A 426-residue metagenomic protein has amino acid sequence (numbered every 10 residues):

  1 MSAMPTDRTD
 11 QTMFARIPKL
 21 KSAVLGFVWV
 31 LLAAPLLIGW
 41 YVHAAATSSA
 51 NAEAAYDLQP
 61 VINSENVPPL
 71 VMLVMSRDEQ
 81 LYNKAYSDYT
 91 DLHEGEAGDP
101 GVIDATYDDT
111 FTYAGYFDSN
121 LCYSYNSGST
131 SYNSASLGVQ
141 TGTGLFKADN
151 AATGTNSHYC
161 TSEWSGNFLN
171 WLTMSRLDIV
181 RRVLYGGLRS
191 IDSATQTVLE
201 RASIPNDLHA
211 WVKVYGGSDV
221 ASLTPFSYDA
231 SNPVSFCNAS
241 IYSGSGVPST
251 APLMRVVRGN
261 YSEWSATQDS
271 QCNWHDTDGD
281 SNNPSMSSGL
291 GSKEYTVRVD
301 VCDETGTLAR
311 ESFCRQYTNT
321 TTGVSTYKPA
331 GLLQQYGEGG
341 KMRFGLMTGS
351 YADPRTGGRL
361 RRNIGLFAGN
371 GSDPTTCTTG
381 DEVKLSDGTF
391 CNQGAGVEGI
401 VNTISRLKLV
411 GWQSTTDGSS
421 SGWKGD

Functional and structural regions predicted by a protein language model:
M1-V24: N-terminal secretory signal peptides that target proteins for export/translocation
S2-P5, I38, A52: A subset of signal/propeptide-processing and intrinsically disordered low-complexity segments in secreted/extracellular
K19, V30-L31, H158: Alpha-helical interaction segments
G26-W40: Bacterial N-terminal signal peptides
A44-D426: Divalent-cation-coordinating short motifs within acidic/hydroxyl- or histidine-rich contexts, strongest in von
